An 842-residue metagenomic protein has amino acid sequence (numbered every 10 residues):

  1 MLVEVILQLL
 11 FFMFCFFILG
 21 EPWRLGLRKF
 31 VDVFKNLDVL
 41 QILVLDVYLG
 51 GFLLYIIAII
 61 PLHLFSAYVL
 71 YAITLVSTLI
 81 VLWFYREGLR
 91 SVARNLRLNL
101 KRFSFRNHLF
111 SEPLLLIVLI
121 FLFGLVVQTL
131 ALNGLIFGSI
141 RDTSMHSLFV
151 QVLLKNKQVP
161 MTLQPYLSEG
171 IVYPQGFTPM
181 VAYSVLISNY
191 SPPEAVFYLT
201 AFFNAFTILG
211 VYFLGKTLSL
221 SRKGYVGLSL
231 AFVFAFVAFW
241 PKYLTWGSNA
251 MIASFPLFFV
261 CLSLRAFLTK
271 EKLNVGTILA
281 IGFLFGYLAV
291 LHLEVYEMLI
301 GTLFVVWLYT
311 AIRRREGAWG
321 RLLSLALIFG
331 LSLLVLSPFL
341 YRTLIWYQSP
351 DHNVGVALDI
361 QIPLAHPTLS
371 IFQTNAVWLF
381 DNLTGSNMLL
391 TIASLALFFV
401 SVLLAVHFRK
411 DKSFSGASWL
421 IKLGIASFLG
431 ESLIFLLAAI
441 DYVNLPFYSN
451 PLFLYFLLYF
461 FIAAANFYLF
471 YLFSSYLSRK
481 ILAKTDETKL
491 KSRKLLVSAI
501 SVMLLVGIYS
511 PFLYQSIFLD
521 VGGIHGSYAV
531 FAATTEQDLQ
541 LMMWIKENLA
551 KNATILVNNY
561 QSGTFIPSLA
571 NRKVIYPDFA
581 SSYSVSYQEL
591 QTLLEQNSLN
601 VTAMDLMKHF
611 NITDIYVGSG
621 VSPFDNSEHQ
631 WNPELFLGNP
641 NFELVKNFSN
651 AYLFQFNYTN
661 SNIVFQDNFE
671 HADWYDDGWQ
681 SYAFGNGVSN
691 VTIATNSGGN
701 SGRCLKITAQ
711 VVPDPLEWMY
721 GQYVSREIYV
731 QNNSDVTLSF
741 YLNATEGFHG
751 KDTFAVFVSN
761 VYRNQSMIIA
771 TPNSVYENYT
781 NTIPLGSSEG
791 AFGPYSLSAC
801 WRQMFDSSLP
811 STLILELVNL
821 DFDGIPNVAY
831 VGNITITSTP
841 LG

Functional and structural regions predicted by a protein language model:
M1-H108: Membrane-embedded, hydrophobic transmembrane alpha-helices
L2-L7, P61-Y68, G134-R141, S168 (+7 more regions): Membrane-helix boundary/interfacial segments in multi-pass membrane proteins
A58, G276-L293: Membrane-interface alpha helices of multi-pass inner-membrane proteins
N95, L100-E112, R222-G224, E271-V275 (+3 more regions): Membrane-interface helix-loop-helix junctions at transmembrane boundaries of multi-pass membrane enzymes, predominantly
P113-L257, S527-A532: Active-site lumenal/periplasmic loops and adjacent helix-entry segments of GT-C-fold, multi-pass membrane
L209, R315-E316, K412, K484-R493 (+2 more regions): Extracytoplasmic
W307-L308, L327, L331-L334, M388-I421 (+1 more regions): Hydrophobic, aromatic-rich transmembrane alpha-helices and their immediate juxtamembrane boundary segments
H671-I707: Extracellular glycan-recognition surfaces and repeat-rich motifs
